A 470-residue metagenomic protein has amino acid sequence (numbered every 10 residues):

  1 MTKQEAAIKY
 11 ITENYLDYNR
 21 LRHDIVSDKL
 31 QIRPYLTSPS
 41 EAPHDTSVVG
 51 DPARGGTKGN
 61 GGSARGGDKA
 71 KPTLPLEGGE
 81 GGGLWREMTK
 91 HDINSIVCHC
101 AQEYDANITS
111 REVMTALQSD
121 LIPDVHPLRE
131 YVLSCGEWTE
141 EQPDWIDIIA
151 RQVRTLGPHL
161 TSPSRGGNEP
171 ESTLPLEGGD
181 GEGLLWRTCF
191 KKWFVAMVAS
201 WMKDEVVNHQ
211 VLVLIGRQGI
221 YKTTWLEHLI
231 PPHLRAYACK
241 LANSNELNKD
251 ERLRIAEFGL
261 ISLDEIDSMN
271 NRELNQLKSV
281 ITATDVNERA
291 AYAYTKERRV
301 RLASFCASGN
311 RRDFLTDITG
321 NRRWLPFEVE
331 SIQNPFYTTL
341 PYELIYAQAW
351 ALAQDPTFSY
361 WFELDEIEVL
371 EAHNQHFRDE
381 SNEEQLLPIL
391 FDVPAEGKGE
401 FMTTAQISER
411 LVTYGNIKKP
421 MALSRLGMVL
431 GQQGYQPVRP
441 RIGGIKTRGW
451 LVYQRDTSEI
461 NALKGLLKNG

Functional and structural regions predicted by a protein language model:
M1-L76, E80-D144, L184-T188, N416-I417 (+2 more regions): N-terminal nucleic-acid engagement/recognition segments and initiation subdomains in replication, restriction
G55, E77-G79, R165-G167, E177-G179: Glycine-biased, low-complexity coil/linker segments
S119-G157, G181-A256: P-loop NTPase catalytic core of nucleic-acid-dependent motor ATPases
E182, W361-G470: DNA transaction DNA-binding modules
E251-A256, A290-S308: AAA+/SF3 P-loop NTPase mechanochemical coupling elements
F258-T282, L315-G320: Conserved AAA+/SF3 P-loop NTPase catalytic/coupling segment centered on the Walker-B
L274-E297: Conserved catalytic/switch belt of AAA+ P-loop NTPases
L315-N334: A short helix-turn-beta junction within AAA+ P-loop NTPase domains corresponding to the substrate/partner-engaging
